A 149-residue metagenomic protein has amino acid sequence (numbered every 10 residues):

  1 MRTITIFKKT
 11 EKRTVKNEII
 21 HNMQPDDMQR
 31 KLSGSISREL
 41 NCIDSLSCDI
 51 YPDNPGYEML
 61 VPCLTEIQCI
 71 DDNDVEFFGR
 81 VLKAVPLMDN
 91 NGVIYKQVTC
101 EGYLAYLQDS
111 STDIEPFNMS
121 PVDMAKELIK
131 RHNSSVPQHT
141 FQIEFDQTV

Functional and structural regions predicted by a protein language model:
M1-V61, T99-L107, M119: Juxtamembrane "anchor/assembly" segments of surface/extracellular structural proteins
I4-T5, C63-D72: Short conserved beta-strand and strand-loop elements enriched in small hydrophobics with frequent Asp/Gly
K31, G79-L82, H139-T140: Short glycine-aromatic motifs
L32-R38, A84-M88, L128: Intrinsically disordered, low-complexity boundary segments flanking structured domains
P55-E58, T65, C69, D89 (+1 more regions): A generic alpha-helix propensity feature with a strong bias for hydrophobic helices
G56-E58, F77, D89-N91, Y106-D109: Short active-site-adjacent helix-start/loop capping segments
Q68-C100: Short beta-strand and beta-hairpin "edge-sheet" elements
I94-Y95, T99-V149: Charged- and aromatic-enriched interaction segments used to assemble and dock large macromolecular complexes
